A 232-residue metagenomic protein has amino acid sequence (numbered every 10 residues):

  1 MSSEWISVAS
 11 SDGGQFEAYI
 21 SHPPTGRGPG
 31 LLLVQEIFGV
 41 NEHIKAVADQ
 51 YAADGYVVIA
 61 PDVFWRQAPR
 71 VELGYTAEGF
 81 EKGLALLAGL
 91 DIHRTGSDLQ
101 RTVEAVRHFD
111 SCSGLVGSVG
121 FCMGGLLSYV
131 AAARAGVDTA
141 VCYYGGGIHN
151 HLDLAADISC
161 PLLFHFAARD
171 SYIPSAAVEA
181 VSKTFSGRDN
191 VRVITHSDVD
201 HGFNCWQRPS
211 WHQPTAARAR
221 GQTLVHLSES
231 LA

Functional and structural regions predicted by a protein language model:
M1-A232: N-terminal cap/leader regions of alpha/beta-hydrolase-fold enzymes, predominantly small-molecule hydrolases
